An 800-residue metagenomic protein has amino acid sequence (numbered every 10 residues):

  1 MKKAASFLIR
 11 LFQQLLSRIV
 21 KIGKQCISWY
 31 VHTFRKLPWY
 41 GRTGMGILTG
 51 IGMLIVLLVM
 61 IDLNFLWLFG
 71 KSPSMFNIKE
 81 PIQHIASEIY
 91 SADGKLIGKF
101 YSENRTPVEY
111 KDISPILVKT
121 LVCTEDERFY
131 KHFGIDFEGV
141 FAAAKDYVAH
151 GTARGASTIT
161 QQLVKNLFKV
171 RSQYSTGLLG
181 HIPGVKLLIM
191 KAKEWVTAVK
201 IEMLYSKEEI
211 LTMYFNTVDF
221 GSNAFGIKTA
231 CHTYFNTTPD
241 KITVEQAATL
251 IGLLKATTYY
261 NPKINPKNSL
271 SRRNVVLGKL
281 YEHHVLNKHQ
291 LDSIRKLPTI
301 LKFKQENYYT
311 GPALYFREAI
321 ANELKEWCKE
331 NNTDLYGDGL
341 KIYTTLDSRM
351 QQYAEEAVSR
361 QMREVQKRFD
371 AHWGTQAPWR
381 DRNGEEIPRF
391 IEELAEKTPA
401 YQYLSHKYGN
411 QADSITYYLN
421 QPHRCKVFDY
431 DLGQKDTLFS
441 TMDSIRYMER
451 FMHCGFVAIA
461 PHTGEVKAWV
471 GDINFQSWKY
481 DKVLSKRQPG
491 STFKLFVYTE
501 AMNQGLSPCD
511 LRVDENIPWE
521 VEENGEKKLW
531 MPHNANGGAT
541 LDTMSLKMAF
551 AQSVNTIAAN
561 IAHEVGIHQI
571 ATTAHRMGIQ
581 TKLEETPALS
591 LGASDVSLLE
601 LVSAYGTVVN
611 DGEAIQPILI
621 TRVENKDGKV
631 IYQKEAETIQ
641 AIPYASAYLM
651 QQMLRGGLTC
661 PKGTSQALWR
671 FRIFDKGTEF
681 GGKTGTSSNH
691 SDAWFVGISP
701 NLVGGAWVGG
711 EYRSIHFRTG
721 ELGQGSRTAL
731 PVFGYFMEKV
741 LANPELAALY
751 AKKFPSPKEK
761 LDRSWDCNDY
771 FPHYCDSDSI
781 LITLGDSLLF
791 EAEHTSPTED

Functional and structural regions predicted by a protein language model:
K2-Y90, R128, V365: N-terminal type II signal-anchor transmembrane helix that functions as the membrane-insertion/stop-transfer segment
Q83-A86, Y90-S293, Y309, Y315 (+5 more regions): Peptidoglycan glycan-strand catalytic modules in the bacterial/periplasmic cell-wall system
T120-V122, L280, A354, T463-G464 (+6 more regions): Active-site SXXK
Y130-V140, F225-I227, N287-D292, M502-N524 (+2 more regions): Short, well-structured active-site flanking segments
A149-S175, D240, K304-Y315, L506-I570 (+3 more regions): Conserved catalytic neighborhood of penicillin-recognizing serine enzymes
T152, N287-N410, G538: Non-catalytic structural connector segments
T344, S348-E364, L394-A460, E465 (+3 more regions): A penicillin-recognizing enzyme superfamily signal
E526-N534, E564-S603, G612, Q616-P617: Mid-domain, small-residue-enriched loop/turn segments at the edges of structured enzyme/sensor domains
